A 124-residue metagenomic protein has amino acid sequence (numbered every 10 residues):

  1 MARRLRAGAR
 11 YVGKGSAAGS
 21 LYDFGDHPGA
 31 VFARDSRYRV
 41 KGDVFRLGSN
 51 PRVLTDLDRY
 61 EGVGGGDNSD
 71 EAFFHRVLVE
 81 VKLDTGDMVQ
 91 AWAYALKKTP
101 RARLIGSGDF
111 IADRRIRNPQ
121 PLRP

Functional and structural regions predicted by a protein language model:
M1-P124: Glycine-aromatic micro-motifs
